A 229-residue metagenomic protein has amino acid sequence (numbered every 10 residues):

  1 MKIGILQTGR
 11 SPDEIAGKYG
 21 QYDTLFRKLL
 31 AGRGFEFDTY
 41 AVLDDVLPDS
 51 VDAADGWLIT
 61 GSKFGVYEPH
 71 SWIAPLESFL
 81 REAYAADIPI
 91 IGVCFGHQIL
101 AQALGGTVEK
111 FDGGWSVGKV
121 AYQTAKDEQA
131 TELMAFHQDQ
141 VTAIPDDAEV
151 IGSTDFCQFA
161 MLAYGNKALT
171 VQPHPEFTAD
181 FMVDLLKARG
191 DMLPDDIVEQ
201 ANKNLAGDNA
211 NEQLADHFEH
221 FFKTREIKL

Functional and structural regions predicted by a protein language model:
M1-S78, E82-A86, E199-L229: N-terminal beta1-alpha1 cap of cysteine-dependent amidohydrolase-like domains
K2-Q7, L29, A53, A85 (+1 more regions): Amide-donor transfer/coupling interface in amidating biosynthetic enzymes
I15-A16, D49, E68-P69, A101-A103 (+3 more regions): Short glycine-/acidic-enriched loop or helix-start segments at secondary-structure transitions that form or flank
K18-Q21, D52-A54, S71-A74, G105-V108 (+3 more regions): Short, glycine/charged-enriched secondary-structure capping and boundary segments
E36-D38, T107, E132, E149: Conserved beta-strand segments of alpha/beta enzyme cores
Y40-V42, F111, F136, S153: Conserved beta-strand termini and adjacent loop/short-helix elements that scaffold enzyme active sites in alpha/beta
D44-P48, S116-K119, T142, Q158-F159: A short acidic, often aromatic-flanked loop/helix-cap motif at beta-alpha or helix-coil junctions that lines enzyme
I59-T124: Cysteine-nucleophile active-site neighborhood
